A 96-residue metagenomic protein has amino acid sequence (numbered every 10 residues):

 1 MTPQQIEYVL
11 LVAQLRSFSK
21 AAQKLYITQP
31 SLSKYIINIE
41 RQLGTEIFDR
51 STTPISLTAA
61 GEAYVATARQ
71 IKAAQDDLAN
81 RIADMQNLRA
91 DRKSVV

Functional and structural regions predicted by a protein language model:
T2-Q5, Q29, G61: The N-cap/first-turn positions of alpha helices within or immediately adjacent to helix-turn-helix DNA-binding domains
Y8-V12, Y64: Short alpha-helical "packing" element that flanks the helix-turn-helix/winged-helix DNA-binding module
V12-Y26: Short helix-boundary/capping micro-motifs
K24-L25, I36, L43, Y64: Core residues of bacterial helix-turn-helix
E40-L57: A short LG(V/I)-centered, amphipathic sequence patch enriched for acidic residue(s) preceding the LG motif
Q42-L43, T67-Q86: Alpha-helical linker/hinge and terminal dimerization helices associated with HTH transcriptional regulators
D84-V96: Interdomain hinge and pocket-entrance segments immediately C-terminal to HTH DNA-binding domains
